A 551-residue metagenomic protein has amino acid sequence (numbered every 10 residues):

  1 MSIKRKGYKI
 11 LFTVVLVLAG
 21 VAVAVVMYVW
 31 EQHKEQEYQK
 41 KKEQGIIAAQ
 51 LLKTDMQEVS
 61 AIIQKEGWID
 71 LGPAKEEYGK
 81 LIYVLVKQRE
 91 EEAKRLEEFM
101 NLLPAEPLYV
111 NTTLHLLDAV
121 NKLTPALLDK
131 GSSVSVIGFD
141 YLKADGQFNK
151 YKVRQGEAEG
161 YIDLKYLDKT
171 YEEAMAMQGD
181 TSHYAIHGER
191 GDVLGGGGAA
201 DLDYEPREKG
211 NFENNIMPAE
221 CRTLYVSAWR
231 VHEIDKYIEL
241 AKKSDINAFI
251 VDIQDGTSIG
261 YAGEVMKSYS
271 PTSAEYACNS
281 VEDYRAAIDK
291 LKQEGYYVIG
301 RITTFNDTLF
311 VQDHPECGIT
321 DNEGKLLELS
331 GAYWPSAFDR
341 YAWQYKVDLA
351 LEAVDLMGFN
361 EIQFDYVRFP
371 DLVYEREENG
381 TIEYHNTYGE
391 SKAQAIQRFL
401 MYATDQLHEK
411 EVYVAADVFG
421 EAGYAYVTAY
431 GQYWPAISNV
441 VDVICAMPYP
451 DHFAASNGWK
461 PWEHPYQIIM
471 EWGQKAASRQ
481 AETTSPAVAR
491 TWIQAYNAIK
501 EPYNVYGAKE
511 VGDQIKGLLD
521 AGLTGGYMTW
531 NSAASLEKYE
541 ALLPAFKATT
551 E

Functional and structural regions predicted by a protein language model:
Q50-L51, E58-G72, E76-G79, V84 (+1 more regions): SH3/SH3-like beta-barrel superfamily modules
D118-K130: SH3/SH3-like (including bacterial SH3b) beta-barrel domains that bind proline-rich motifs or cell-wall ligands
F212-W229, G300-E352: Active-site-adjacent "subsite" loops/lids of carbohydrate-active enzymes
I234-I259, D355-E361, V443, L518-G526: Catalytic domains of carbohydrate-active enzymes, especially glycoside hydrolases
S244-N279, D371-E378, Y539, F546: Aromatic-lined carbohydrate-binding/catalytic grooves of carbohydrate-active enzymes
N247-I253, S280-L327, E361-D365: Glycine-rich, aromatic-flanked loop segments that form ligand/cofactor-binding clefts across common enzyme folds
Y297-D307, Q363, E390-A429, T484-A498 (+1 more regions): Aromatic-lined carbohydrate-recognition surfaces of secreted/lumenal glycan-active proteins
V441-A455, H464-M470, K475-E551: Substrate-binding cleft of secreted/luminal carbohydrate-active enzymes
